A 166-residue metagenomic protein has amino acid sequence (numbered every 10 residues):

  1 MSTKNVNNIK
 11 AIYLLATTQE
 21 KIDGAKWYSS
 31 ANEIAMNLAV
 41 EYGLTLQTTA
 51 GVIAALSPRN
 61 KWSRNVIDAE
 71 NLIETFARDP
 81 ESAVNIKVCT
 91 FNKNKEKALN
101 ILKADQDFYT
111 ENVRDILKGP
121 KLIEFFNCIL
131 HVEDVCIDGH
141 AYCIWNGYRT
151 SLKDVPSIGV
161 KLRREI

Functional and structural regions predicted by a protein language model:
M1-I166: HhH-family (HhH-GPD) DNA N-glycosylase catalytic core used in base-excision repair
